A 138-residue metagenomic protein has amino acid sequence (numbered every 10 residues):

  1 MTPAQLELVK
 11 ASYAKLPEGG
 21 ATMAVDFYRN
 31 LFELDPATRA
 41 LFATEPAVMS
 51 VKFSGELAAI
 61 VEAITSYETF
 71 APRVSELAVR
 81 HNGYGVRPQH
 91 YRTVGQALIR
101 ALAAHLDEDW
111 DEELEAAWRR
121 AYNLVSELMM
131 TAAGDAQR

Functional and structural regions predicted by a protein language model:
M1-R138: Globin-like tetrapyrrole-binding proteins
